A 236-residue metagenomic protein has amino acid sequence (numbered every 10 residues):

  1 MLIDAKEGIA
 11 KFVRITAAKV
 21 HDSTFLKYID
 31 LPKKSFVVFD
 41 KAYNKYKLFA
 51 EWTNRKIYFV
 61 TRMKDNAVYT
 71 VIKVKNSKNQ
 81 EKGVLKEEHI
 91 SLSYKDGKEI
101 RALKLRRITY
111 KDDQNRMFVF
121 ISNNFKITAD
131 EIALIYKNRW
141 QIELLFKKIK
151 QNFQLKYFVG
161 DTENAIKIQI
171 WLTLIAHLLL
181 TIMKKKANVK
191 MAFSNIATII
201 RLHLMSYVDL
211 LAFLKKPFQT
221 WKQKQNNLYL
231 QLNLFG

Functional and structural regions predicted by a protein language model:
M1-G236: Single, function-defining residue in the core of a domain
